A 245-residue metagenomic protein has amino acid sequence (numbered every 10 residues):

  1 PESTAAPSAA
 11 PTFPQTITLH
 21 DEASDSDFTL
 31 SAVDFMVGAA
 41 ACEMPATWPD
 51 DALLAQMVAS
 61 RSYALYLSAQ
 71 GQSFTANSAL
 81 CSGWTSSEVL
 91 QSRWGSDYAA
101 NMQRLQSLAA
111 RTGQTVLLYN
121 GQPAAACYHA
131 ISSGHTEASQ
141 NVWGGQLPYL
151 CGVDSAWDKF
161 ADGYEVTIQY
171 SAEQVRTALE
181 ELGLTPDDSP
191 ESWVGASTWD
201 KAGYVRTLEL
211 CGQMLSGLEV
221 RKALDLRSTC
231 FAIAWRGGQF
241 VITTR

Functional and structural regions predicted by a protein language model:
P1-R245: Conserved, single-site charged/polar hotspot
